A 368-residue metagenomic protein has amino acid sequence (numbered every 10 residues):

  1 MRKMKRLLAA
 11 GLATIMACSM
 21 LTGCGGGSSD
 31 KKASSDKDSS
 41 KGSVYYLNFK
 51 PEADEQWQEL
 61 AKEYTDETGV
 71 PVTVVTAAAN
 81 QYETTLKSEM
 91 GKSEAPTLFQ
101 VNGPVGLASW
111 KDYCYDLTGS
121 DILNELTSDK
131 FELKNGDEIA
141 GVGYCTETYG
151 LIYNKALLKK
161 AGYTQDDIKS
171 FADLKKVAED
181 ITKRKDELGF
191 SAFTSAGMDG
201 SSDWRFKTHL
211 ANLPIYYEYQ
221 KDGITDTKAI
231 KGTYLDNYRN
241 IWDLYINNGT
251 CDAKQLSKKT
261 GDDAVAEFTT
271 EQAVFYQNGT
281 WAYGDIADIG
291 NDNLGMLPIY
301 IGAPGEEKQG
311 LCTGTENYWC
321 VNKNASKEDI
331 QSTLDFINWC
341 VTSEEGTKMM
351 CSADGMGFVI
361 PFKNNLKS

Functional and structural regions predicted by a protein language model:
R6-L12, C18-S19, C24-G106, I122 (+4 more regions): Conserved N-terminal structural module of periplasmic/extracytoplasmic solute-binding proteins
E67, P71, A161, D288-A353: Extracytoplasmic/periplasmic substrate-recognition and gating elements
T76-T85, F171-D173, Q255-T270: Short helix-initiation/N-cap motifs at beta->coil->alpha
N102-Y153, R205, H209-A211, G295-L297: Hinge/lid segment of periplasmic solute-binding proteins
D116-K130, F193, G197-G200, I215-N240 (+3 more regions): Short, solvent-exposed loop/beta-turn-alpha elements that line the ligand-binding surface or hinge of extracytoplasmic
E132, I299, K348-S368: Long, aromatic- and glycine/proline-rich binding clefts that accommodate carbohydrate-like moieties
A140-Y144, Y149, K175-T227, A273: Extracytoplasmic/periplasmic solute-binding protein
A178-E179, I224-K258: Glycine-centered hinge/linker elements that transmit conformational signals in sensory and ligand-binding systems
